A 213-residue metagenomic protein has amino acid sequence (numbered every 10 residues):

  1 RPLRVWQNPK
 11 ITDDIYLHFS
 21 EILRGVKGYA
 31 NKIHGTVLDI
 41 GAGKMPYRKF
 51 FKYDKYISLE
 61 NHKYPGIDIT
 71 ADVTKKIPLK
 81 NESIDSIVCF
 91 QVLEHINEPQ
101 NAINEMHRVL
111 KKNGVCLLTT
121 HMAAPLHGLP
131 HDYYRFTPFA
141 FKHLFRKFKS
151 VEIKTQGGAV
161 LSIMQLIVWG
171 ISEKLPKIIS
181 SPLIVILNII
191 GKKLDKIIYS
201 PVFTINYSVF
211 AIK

Functional and structural regions predicted by a protein language model:
R1-E82, S86-F90, I103, P201-Y207: Conserved N-terminal segment of class I S-adenosyl-L-methionine
R4, T12, N97-N101, E105 (+2 more regions): S-adenosyl-L-methionine-dependent methyltransferase catalytic module, highlighting the catalytic core
E60, I212-K213: Residue-level signal for short segments within beta-strands and strand-turn junctions of well-structured beta-sheet
V88, I96-N97: Short, solvent-exposed loop/edge-beta patches enriched in aromatic
F90-L93, T119: Residues lining the SAM
